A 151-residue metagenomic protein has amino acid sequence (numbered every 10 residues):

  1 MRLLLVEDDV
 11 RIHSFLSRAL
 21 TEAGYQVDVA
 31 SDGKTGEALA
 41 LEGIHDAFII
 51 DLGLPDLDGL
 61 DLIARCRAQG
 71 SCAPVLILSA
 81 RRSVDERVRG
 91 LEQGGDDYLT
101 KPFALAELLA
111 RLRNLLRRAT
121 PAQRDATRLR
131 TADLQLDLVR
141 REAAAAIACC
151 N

Functional and structural regions predicted by a protein language model:
R2, N114-N151: Short, Lys/Arg-enriched segments at the junction into DNA-binding effector domains of transcriptional regulators
E7, L54: Conserved acidic carboxylate
D9, A30-K34, R87: Conserved Asp/Asn-Gly motif in the active-site loop of CheY-like receiver
S14-E22: Charged docking surfaces used in two-component/phosphorelay signaling
G24-G33, L39-A40: Short hydrophobic/Thr-rich beta-strand motif most characteristic of the beta2 strand and flanking loop of CheY-like
V27, F48, D97-K101: Two-component signal transduction core modules
F48, L52-G53, R81: The short loop immediately C-terminal to the conserved phospho-acceptor aspartate in CheY-like receiver
D58, A64-R130: Basic, amphipathic DNA-recognition helix from helix-turn-helix-like DNA-binding domains
